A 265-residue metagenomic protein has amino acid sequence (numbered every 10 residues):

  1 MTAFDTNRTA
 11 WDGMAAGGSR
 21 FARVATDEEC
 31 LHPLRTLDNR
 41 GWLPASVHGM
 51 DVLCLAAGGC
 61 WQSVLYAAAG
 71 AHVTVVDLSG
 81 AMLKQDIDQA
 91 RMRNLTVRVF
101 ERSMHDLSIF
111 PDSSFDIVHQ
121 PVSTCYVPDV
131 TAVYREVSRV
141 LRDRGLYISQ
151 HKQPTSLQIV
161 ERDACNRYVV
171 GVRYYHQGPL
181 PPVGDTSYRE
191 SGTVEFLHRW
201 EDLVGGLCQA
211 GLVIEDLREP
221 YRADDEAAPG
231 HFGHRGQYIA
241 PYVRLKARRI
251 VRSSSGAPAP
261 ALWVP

Functional and structural regions predicted by a protein language model:
M1-H48, W61-L65, M82, Q89: Conserved class I S-adenosyl-L-methionine
M50-D106: Class I SAM-dependent methyltransferase SAM/SAH-binding core
H105-V118: A short acidic, Gly/Pro-enriched loop at the edge of an enzyme's catalytic core that lines a small-molecule cofactor
D116-T131: A short SAM/SAH-binding and catalytic strip from SAM-dependent methyltransferases
T131-L146: A short glycine-rich, Lys/Arg-flanked "PGG" loop and its adjoining helix->strand segment in the class I
L146-P182: Conserved class I S-adenosyl-L-methionine
T193-R218: Short alpha-helix
A210-L212, G230-P265: Core SAM-dependent methyltransferase catalytic element
